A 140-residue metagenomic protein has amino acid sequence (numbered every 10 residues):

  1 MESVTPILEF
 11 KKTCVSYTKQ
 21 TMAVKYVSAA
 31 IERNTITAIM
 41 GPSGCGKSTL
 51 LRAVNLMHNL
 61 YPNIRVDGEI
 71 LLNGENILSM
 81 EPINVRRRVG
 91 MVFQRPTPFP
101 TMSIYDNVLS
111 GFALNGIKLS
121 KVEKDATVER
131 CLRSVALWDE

Functional and structural regions predicted by a protein language model:
E2-F10, V15-Y26, H58-N63, S79-E81: A short, flexible loop at the N-terminus of ABC-type nucleotide-binding domains that lies
T37, S48-Y61: Short, conserved post-Walker A segment of ABC-type ATPase nucleotide-binding domains
A38, E69-I70, I83-T97: ABC nucleotide-binding domain signature
M40-P42: The feature captures the beta-strand-to-loop junction immediately N-terminal to the Walker
C45: ATP-binding Walker
L51, T101-G111: Short coil-to-helix segment of the ABC ATPase nucleotide-binding domain corresponding to the Q-loop/switch region
E69-N76, A113-G116, K121-E140: Conserved ABC ATPase "signature" region
